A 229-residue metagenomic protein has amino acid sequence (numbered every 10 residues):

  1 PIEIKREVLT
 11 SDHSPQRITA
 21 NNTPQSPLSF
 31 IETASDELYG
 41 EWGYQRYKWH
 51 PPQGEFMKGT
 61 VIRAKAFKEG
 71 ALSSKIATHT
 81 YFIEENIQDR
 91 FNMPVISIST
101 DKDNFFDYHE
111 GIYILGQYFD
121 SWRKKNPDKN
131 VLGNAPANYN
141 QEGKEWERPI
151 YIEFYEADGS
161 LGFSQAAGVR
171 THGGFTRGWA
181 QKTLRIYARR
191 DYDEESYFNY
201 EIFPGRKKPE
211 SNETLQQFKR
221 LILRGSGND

Functional and structural regions predicted by a protein language model:
P1-P149, F154-Q165, R190: Short, compositionally stereotyped local motifs that mark structural "simplifiers"
E7-L9, N86, G174, K208 (+1 more regions): Short capping/connector residues at structural and topological boundaries
H50-P51, Y139-Q141, H172-T176, P209-E210: Catalytic micro-motifs at enzyme active sites that drive phosphoryl/nucleotidyl and oxygen chemistry
G54-V61, R189-D229: A conserved hydrophobic secondary-structure block that centers on an alpha-helix together with its immediately flanking
D103-F105, G174-R177, D191-E194, N228-D229: Solvent-exposed loop/turn segments at secondary-structure junctions within structured extracellular/periplasmic domains
E147, W179-Q181, Q216-F218: Short, solvent-exposed loop/turn segments at the edges of secondary structure
S160-G178: Solvent-exposed edge beta-strands and adjacent loop segments that serve as assembly or binding interfaces
